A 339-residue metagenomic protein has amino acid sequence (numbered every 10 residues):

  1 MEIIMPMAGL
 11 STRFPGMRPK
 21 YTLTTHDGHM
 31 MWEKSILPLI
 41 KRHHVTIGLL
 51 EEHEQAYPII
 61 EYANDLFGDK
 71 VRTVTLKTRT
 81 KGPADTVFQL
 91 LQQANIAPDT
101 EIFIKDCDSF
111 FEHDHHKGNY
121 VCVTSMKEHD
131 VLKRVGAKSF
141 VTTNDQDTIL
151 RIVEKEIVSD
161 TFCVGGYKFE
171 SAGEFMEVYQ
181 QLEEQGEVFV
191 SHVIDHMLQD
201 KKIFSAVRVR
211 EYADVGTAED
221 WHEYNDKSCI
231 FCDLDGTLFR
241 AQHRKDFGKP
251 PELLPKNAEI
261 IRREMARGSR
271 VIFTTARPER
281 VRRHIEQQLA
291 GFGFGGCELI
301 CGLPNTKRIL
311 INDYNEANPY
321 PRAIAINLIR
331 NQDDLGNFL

Functional and structural regions predicted by a protein language model:
M1-M17, N225, C232-D235: N-terminal nucleotide-binding beta1-loop-alpha1 segment
E2-M5, S11-R13, H29-E101: Conserved N-terminal catalytic core of the sugar/cofactor nucleotidyltransferase
M17-S35, P250-N257: Short catalytic helix/loop segments, enriched in acidic residues and glycine and frequently bearing histidine
E52-I59, V131-L132, E279-R283: Short, charged/polar "capping" segments at the starts of alpha-helices and the immediately preceding loops
D99-S109: Short beta-strand-to-loop acidic/aromatic patch adjacent to the donor-nucleotide binding site
F110-E184: Conserved core of the sugar-phosphate nucleotidyltransferase
D160-S228: Conserved alpha/beta core of the MobA/IspD/sugar-nucleotide pyrophosphorylase nucleotidyltransferase superfamily
K227-L339: HAD-like aspartate-dependent phosphatase fold
